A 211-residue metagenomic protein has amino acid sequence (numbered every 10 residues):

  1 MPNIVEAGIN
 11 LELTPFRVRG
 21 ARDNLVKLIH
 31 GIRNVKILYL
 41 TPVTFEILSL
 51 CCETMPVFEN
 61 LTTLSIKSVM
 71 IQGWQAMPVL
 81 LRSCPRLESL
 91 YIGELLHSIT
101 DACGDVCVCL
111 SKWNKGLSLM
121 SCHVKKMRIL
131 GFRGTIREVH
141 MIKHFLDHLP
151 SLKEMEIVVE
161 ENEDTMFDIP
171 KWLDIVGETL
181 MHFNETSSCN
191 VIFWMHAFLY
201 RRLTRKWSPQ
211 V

Functional and structural regions predicted by a protein language model:
M1-V211: Non-core capping and flanking segments associated with repeat-based/extracellular domains
